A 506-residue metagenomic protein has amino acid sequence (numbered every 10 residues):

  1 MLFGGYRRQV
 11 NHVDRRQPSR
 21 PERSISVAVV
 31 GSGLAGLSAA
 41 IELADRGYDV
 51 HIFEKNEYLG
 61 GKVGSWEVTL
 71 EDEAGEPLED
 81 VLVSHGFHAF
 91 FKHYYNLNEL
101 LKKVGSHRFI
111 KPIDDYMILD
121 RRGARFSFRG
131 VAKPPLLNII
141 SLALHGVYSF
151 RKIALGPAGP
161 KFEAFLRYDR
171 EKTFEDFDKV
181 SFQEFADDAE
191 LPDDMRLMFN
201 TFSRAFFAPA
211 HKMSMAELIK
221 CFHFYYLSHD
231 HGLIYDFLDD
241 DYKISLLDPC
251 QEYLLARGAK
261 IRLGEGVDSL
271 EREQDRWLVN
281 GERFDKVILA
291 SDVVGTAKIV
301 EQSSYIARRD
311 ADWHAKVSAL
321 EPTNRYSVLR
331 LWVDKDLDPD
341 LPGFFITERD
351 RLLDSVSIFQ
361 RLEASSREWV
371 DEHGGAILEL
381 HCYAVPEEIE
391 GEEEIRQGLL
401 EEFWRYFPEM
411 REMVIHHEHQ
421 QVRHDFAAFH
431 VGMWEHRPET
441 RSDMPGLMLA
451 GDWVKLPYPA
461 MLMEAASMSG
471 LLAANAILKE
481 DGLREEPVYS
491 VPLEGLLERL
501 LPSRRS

Functional and structural regions predicted by a protein language model:
L2, R23, R46, E265-L378 (+2 more regions): Mid-domain catalytic core of redox enzymes that form a hydrophobic substrate pocket/lid adjacent to a catalytic redox
L2-R15, D340-S506: Conserved flavin/dinucleotide-binding core of flavoenzymes
R23-I52: N-terminal Rossmann-like FAD-binding beta1-loop-alpha1 element of flavoenzymes
A35, Y58, V294: Conserved Rossmann-like nucleotide-cofactor binding loop
A44-E71: Glycine-rich FAD pyrophosphate-binding loop
D72-P112: Conserved FAD-binding subdomain of flavin-dependent enzymes
L97-K103, H107-A216: Mobile amphipathic helical/loop "lid" adjacent to a hydrophobic cofactor/ligand pocket
C221-W277, R283-K286: Helical element adjacent to the flavin cofactor pocket in flavoenzyme catalytic cores
